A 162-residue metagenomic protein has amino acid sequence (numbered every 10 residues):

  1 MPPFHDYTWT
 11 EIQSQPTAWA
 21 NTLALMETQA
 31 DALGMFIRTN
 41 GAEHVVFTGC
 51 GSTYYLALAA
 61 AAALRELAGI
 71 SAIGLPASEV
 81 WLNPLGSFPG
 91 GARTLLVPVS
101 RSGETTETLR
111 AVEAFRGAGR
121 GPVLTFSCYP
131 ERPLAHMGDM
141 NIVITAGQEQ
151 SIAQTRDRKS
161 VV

Functional and structural regions predicted by a protein language model:
M1-G41, K159-S160: Cofactor-/ligand-binding subdomain signature composed of acidic, glycine-rich, tryptophan-containing flexible loops
R38-V162: Glycine-rich phosphate-binding loops that contact phosphosugars or nucleotide phosphates
